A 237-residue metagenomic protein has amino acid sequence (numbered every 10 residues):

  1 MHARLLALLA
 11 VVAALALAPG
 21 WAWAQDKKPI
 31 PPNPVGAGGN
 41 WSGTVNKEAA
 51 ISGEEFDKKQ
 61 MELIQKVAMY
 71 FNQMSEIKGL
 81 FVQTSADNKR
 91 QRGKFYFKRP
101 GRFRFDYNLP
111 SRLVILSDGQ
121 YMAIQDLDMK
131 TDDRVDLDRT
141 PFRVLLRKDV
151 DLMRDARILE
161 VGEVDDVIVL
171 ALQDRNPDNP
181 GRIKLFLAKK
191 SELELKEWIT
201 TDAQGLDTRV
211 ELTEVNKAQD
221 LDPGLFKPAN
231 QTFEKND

Functional and structural regions predicted by a protein language model:
M1-L9: Bacterial N-terminal signal peptides that target proteins for export
L9-A18: Bacterial N-terminal signal peptides
A22-Q65, F233-D237: Compositionally biased, proline/threonine/alanine/serine-rich low-complexity intrinsically disordered stretches
K28-N46, F95-V144, R209: An acidic-aromatic
M69-A86: A short, Trp-centered hydrophobic/proline-enriched beta-strand micro-motif
N72-E76, R90-R92, K98-P100, L109-P110 (+5 more regions): Extracytoplasmic
M129-N176: Flexible, surface-exposed loop/linker segments and immediately adjacent secondary-structure boundaries
R154-D155, E163-D237: Gly/Pro-enriched, hydrophobic low-complexity segments that function as extracytoplasmic propeptides/linkers
